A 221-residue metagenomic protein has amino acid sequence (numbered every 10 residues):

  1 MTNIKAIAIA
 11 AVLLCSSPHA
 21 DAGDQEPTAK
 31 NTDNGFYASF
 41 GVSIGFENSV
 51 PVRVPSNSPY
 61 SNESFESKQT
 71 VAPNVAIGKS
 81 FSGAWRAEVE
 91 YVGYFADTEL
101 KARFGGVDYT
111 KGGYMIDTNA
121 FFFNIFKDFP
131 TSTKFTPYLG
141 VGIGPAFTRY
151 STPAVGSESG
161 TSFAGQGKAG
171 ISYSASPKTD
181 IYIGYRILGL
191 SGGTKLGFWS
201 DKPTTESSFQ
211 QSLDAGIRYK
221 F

Functional and structural regions predicted by a protein language model:
M1-N34: Cleavable N-terminal export/targeting peptides
G23-T28, I44-N48, A76-T152, Q210-F221: Gram-negative (and chloroplast) outer-membrane scaffold detector with strong preference for beta-barrel transmembrane
K30-T32, P59-Q69, T110-D117, V155-F163 (+1 more regions): Replace "Gram-negative outer membrane beta-barrel proteins" with "bacterial and organellar outer membrane beta-barrel
T32-S58: N-terminal targeting signals for Sec/Tat export/insertion, comprising classic cleavable signal peptides
S49-A87: N-terminal, post-signal-peptide region of Sec/Tat-exported proteins
V50-S58, T98-V107, R149-S157, G193-D201: Outer-membrane beta-barrel translocator domains and adjoining extracellular loop/strand segments of Gram-negative
Y91, A96-L100, G167, A175-F221: Predominantly the C-terminal beta-signal and adjacent terminal strand-loop region of outer-membrane beta-barrel
F121-F123, V141-P145, T161-I171, R186-I187: Hydrophobic alpha-helical segments of small multi-pass membrane proteins
